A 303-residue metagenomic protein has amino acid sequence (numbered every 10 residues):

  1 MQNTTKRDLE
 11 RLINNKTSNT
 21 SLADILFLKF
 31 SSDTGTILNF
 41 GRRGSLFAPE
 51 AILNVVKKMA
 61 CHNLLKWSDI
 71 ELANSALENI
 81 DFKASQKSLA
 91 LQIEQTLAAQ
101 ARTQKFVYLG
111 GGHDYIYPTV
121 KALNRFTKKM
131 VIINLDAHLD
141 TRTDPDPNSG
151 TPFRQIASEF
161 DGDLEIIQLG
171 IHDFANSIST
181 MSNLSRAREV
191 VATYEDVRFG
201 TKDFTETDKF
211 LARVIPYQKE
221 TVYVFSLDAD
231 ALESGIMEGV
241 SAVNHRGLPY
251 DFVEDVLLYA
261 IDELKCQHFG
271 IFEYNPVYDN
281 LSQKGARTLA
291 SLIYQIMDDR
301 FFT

Functional and structural regions predicted by a protein language model:
Q2-T303: Conserved alpha-helical scaffold segments that buttress catalytic/binding sites
